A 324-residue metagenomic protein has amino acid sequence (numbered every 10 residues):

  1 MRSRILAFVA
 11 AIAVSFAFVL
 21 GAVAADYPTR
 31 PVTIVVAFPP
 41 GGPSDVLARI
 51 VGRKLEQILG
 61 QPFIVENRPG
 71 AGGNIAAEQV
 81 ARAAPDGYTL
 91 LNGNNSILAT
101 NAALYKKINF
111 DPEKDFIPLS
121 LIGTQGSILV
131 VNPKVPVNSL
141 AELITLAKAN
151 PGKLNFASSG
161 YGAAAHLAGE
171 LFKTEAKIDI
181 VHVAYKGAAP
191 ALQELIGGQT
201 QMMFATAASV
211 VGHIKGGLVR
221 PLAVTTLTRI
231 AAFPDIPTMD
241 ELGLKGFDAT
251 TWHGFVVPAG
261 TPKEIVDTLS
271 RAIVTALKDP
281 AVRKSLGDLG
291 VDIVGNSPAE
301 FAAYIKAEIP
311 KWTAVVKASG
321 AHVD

Functional and structural regions predicted by a protein language model:
M1-R4: N-terminal secretory signal peptides that target proteins for export/translocation
A7-G21: Bacterial N-terminal signal peptides
V23-K114, K153-N155, Y161, K177-T206 (+5 more regions): N-terminal (or domain-start) structured segment
T29-P31, E175-A176, K215, E241 (+1 more regions): An extracytoplasmic/periplasmic, membrane-proximal ligand-sensing/linker region
R82-Y88, A103-P190, M239, W252-S285: Hinge/capping helix and adjacent helix->loop/strand transition within the periplasmic-binding protein
T124, V210-K278, A307-P310: C-terminal lobe and pocket-closing loops of periplasmic/extracytoplasmic Venus-flytrap solute-binding proteins
